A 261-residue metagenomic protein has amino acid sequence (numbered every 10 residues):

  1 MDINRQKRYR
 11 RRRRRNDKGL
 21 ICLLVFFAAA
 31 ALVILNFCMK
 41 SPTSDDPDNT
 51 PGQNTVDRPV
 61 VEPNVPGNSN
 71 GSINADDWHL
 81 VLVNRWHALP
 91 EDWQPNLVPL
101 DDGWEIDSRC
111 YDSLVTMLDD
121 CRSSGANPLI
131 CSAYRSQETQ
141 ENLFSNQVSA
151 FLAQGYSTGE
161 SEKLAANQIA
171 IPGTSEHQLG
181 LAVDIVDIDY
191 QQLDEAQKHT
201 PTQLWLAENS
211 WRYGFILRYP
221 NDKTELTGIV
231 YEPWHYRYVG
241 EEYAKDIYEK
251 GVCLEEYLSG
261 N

Functional and structural regions predicted by a protein language model:
D2-N261: Extracytoplasmic cell-surface/polysaccharide-interacting catalytic and binding patches
